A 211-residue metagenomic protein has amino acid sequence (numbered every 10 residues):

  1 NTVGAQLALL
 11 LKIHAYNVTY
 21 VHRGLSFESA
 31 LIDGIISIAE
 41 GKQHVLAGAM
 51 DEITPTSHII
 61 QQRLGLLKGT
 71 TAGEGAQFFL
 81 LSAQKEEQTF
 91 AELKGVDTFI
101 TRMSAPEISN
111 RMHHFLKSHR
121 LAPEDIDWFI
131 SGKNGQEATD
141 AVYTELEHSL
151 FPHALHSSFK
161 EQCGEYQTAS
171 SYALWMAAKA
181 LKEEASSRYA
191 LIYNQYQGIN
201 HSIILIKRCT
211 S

Functional and structural regions predicted by a protein language model:
N1-I32, E87-Q88, T144-A173: Conserved catalytic cysteine-centered active-site region of acyl-thioester-dependent Claisen-condensing enzymes
Q6, N17-Y20, L25-I36, T54 (+2 more regions): Active-site glycine-rich loop that binds ribose-phosphate moieties when present
S26, A30-D33, E107-D127, A138-V142 (+3 more regions): Conserved active-site "lid/cap" helical segment
A49-R63, K68, G95-A105, S131-A141 (+2 more regions): Acyl-CoA/ACP chain-elongation machinery
H58-W128, H153, Y189, Q195-G198 (+1 more regions): Condensing-enzyme catalytic core mediating Claisen C-C bond formation in acyl metabolism
